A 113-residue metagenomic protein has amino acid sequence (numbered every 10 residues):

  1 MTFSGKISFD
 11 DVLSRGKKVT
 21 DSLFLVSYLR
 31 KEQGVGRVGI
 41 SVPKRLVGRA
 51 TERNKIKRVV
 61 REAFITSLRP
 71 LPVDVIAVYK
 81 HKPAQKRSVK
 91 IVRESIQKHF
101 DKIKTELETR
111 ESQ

Functional and structural regions predicted by a protein language model:
M1-Q113: Positively charged, solvent-exposed patches that mediate nucleic-acid binding
